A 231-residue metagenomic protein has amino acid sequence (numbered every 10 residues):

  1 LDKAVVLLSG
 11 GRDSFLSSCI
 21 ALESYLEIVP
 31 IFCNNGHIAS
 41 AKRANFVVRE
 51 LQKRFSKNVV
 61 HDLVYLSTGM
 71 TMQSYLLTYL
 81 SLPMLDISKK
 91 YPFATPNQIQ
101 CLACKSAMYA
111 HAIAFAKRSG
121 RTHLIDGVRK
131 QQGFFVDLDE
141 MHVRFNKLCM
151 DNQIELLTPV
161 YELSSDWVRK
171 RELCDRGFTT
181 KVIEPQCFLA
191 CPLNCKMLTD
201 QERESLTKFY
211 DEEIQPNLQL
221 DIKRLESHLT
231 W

Functional and structural regions predicted by a protein language model:
L1-V6, G10-W231: Nucleotide-activated chemistry modules centered on ATP-dependent adenylation/adenylyltransferase
